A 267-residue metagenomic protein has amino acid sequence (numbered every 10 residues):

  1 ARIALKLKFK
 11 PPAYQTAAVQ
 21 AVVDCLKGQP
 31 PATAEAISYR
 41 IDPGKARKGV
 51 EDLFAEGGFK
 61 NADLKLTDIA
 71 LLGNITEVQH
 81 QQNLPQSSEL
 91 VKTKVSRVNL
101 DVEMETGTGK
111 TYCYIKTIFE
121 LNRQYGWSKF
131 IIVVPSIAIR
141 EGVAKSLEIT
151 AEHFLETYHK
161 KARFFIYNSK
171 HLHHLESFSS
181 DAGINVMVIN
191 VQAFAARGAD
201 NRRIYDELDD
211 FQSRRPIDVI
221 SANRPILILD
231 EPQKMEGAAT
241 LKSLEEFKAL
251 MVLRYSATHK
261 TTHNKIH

Functional and structural regions predicted by a protein language model:
A1-G58: N-terminal accessory nucleic-acid engagement/regulatory domains that precede and modulate ATP-driven motor cores
C25-T33, T111, A195-D200: Short, solvent-exposed loop/turn elements at domain surfaces
T67-T93: Pre-Walker A adenine-sensing motif
K94-T117: Walker A/P-loop
V102, K116-R123, I137, A144-K145 (+1 more regions): Signature of the SF2 helicase/ATPase Hel1-core->accessory helical subdomain module
G126-H159, Q192-A193: Conserved Walker A/P-loop ATP-binding site and its immediately adjacent core in helicase/helicase-like ATPase domains
I131-V133, V186-N190, I226-I228: Structural motif
F154-D210: Inter-Walker segment of RecA-like/P-loop motor cores
